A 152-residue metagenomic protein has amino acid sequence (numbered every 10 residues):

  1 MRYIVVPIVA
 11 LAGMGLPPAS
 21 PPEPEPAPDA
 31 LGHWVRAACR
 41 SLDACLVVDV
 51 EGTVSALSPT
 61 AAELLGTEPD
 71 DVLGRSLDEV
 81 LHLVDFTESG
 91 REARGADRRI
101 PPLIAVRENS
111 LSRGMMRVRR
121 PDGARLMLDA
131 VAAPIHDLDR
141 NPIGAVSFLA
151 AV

Functional and structural regions predicted by a protein language model:
I4-P18, R140-V152: PAS-family sensory domains
P24-G66: Sensory modules in modular signal-transduction proteins
T53, S110, D122-L126: Short acidic/polar mixed-charge low-complexity motifs
A62-V84: PAS and related sensory helical modules
V80-R117: Terminal output helix/cap of sensory domains in signal transduction proteins
D97, R125-M127, G144: Beta-strand residues that line the small-molecule/cofactor-binding core of sensory signal-transduction domains
R113-M115, M127-A130, V146: PAS/PAC sensory module
R120-D122, V131-D137, F148-A151: PAS-family sensory domains and close relatives that share small-molecule sensor folds
